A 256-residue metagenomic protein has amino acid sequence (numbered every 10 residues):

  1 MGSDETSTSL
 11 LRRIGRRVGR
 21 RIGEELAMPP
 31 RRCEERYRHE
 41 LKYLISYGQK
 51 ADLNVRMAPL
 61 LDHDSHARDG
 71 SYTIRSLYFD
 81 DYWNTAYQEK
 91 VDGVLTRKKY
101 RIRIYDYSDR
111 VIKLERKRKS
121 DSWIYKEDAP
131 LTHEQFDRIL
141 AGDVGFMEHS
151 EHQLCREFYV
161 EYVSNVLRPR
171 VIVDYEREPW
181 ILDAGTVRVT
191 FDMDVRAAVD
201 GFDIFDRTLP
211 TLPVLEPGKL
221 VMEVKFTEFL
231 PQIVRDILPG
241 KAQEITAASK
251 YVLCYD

Functional and structural regions predicted by a protein language model:
M1-D256: Phosphate-end processing signature that detects enzymes handling 5′-triphosphorylated RNA and polyphosphate
